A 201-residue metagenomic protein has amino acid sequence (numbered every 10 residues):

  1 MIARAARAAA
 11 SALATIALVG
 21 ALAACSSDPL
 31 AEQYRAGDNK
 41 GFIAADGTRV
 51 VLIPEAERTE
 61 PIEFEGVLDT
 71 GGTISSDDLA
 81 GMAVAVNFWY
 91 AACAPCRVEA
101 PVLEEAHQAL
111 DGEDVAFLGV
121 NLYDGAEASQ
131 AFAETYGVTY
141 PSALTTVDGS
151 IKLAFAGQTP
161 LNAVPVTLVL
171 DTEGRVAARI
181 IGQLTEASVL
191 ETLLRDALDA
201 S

Functional and structural regions predicted by a protein language model:
M1-E65, A200-S201: N-terminal targeting signals for export/organelle localization
P54-V84: A short beta-strand-turn-helix
T59-P61, L79-G81, G112-V115, E127 (+2 more regions): Extracytoplasmic
V67, P141-T145: Short acidic-hydrophobic, aromatic-tinged amphipathic segments that line or gate anion-handling sites
I74-R97, L103, F117: Short active-site neighborhood of thiol/selenol oxidoreductases, capturing the structured segment around
R97-G137, V147-A154: Structural microenvironment flanking redox-active thiols in thiol-disulfide oxidoreductases
E134-V138, T146-D199: Thiol/disulfide oxidoreductase modules built on the thioredoxin-like
